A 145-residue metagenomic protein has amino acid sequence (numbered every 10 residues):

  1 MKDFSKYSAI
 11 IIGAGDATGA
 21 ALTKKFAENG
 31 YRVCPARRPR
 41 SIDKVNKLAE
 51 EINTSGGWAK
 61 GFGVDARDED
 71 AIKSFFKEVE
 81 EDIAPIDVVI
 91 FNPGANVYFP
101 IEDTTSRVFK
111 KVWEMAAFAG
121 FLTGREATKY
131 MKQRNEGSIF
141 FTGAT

Functional and structural regions predicted by a protein language model:
G15-D16: Conserved glycine-rich cofactor-binding loop
Y31-V45: Conserved glycine-rich Rossmann-like NAD(P)H-binding loop of the short-chain dehydrogenase/reductase
I52-D68: Rossmann-fold cofactor-recognition segment
G63-S74, S106: The beta1-alpha1 cofactor-binding region of Rossmann-like NAD(H)/NADP(H)-dependent oxidoreductases
P100-I101, V108-W113: Substrate-binding pocket helix/loop in short-chain dehydrogenase/reductase
G124-R125: A short, exposed helix-loop element centered on a Lys and neighboring polar residues
S138-T145: Catalytic loop of short-chain dehydrogenase/reductase
